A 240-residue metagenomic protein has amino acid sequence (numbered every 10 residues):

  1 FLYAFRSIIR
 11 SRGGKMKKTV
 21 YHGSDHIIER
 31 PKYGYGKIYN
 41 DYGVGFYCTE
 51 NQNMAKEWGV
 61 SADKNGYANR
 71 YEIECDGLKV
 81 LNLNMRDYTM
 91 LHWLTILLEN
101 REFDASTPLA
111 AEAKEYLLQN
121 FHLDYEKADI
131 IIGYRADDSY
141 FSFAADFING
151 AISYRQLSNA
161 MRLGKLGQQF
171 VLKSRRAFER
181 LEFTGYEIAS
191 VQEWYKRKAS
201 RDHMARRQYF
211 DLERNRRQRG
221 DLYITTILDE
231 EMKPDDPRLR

Functional and structural regions predicted by a protein language model:
L2-Y42, P237: ADP-ribose/NAD+-binding catalytic cleft of ART/PARP-like enzymes
K15, A62-K64, C75-R240: Conserved NAD+-utilizing ADP-ribose enzyme module
D25-H26, Q52, C75-G77: Short, flexible loop/turn elements at secondary-structure junctions
K37-A62: Extended catalytic/binding region for NAD+/ADP-ribose chemistry, centered on the ART fold
Y67: Compact nucleic-acid interaction/catalytic patches
R70: A glycine-rich, hydrophobic loop/mini-helix early in the fold
